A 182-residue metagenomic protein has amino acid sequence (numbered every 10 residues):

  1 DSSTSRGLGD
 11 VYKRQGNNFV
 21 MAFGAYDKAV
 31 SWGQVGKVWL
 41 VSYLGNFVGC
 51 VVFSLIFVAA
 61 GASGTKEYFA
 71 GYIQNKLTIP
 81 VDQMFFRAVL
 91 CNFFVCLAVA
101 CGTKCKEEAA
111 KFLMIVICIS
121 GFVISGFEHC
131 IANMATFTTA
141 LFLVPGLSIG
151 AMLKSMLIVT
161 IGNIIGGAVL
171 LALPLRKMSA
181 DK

Functional and structural regions predicted by a protein language model:
D1-Y12: Short, small-residue-biased leader/transition segments that mark boundaries at the very start of proteins
D10-A59, F85, V95-T103, S125-R176: A structural feature that tracks compact, well-ordered secondary-structure segments with a strong bias toward
K28, N75-I79, E107: Membrane-interface junctions
A59-M84: Membrane-interface interhelical connector segments
I79, Q83, R87, A110-L113: Membrane-interface starts of transmembrane alpha-helices
K106-G121: Internal alpha-helical transmembrane segments of multi-pass membrane proteins
R176-K182: Membrane-interface capping segments at transmembrane-helix boundaries
